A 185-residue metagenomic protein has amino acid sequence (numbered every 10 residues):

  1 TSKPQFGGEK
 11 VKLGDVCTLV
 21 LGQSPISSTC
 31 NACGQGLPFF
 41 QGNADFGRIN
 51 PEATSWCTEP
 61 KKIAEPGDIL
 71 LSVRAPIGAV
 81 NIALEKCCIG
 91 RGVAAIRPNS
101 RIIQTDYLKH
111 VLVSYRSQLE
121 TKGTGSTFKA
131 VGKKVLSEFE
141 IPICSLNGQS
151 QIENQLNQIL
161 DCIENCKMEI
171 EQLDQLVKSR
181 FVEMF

Functional and structural regions predicted by a protein language model:
T1-S24, E138-N154, N165-M184: Non-catalytic DNA-recognition/assembly elements of restriction-modification systems
V11-T18, F46, I82-C87, R91-I143: Basic, amphipathic alpha-helical recognition segments used for DNA target recognition
K12-C30, G36-P66: Sequence-specific dsDNA recognition surfaces
G34-G36, I89-G90: Short acidic/glycine-enriched loop/turn segments that link adjacent beta-strands
L71-S72: A generic structural signal for residues embedded in beta-strands
A75-A79: Short, charged beta-turn/beta-strand-edge "cap" motif at the junction between a beta-strand and an adjacent loop
L112, R116, L156, V177: Short amphipathic alpha-helical/adjacent loop interface patches that line ligand and macromolecule-binding sites
R116, L160-I163: Structural signal for hydrophobic packing residues in well-ordered secondary-structure cores of soluble enzyme domains
